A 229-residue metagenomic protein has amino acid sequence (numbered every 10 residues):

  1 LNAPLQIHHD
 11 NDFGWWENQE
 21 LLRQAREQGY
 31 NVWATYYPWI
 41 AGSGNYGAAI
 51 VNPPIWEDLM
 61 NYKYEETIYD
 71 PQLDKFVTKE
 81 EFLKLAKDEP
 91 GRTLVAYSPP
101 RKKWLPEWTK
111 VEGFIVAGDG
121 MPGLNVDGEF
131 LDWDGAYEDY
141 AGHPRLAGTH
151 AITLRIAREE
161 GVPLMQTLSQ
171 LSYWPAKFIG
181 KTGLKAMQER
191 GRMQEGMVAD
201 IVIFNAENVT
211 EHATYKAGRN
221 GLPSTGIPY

Functional and structural regions predicted by a protein language model:
L1-L164, E189: Active-site neighborhoods of metal-dependent hydrolases
I50, E57-D58, Y62, I179 (+2 more regions): Short alpha-helical interface elements
V95-P99, L105, V162-L168, K177-G221: Acidic, glycine-enriched loop/beta-strand segments at the rims of small-molecule binding/catalytic pockets
P106-I115, D119-M121, V126-W133, A199-Y229: C-terminal cap of metal-dependent C-N hydrolases
Y140-T149, A186-E195, L222-P228: Glycine-rich, flexible loop segments associated with nucleotide phosphate handling
